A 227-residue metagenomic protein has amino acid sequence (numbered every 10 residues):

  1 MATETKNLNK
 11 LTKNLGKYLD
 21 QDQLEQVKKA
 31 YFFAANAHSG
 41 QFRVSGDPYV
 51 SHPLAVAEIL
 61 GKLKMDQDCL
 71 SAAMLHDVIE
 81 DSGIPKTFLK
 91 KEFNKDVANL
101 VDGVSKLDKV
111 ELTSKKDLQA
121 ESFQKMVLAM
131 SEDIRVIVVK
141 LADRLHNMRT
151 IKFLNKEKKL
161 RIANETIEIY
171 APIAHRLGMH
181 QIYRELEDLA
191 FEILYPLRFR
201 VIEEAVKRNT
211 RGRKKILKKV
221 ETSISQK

Functional and structural regions predicted by a protein language model:
M1-K227: Active-site helical microenvironments for divalent-metal-assisted chemistry
